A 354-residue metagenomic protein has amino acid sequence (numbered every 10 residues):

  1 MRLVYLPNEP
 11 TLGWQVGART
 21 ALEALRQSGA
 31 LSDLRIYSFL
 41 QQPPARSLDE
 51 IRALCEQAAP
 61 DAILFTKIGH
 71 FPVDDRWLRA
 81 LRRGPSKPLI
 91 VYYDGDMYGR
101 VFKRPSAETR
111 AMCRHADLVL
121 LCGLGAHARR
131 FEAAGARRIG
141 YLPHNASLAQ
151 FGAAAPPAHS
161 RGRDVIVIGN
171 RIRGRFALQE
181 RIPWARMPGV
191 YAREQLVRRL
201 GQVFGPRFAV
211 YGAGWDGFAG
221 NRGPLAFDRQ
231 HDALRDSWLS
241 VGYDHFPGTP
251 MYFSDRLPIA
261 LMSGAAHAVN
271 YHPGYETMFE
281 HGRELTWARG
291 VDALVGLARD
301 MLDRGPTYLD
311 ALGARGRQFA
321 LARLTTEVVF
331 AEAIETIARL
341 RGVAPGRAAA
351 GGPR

Functional and structural regions predicted by a protein language model:
M1-E50, F65-R76, A107, L118-P258 (+1 more regions): Nucleotide-sugar donor-binding catalytic core of glycosyltransferases
A59-D61: Proline-aspartate-enriched helix->loop->beta-strand connector
L81-M97, L118: Active-site proximal beta-strand in glycosyltransferases
G95-A111, L121: Nucleotide-sugar donor phosphate/pyrophosphate-binding loop at the beta->alpha transition of glycosyltransferases
L261: Short alpha-helix at the nucleotide-sugar/activated-sugar donor binding site of glycosyltransferases and closely
L285-V291, D300-P306: Conserved acidic donor-binding segment of nucleotide-sugar-dependent glycosyltransferases
T307-A322: A short, well-ordered alpha-helix in the C-terminal region of glycosyltransferases
T326-R354: C-terminal alpha-helical cap of glycosyltransferases
